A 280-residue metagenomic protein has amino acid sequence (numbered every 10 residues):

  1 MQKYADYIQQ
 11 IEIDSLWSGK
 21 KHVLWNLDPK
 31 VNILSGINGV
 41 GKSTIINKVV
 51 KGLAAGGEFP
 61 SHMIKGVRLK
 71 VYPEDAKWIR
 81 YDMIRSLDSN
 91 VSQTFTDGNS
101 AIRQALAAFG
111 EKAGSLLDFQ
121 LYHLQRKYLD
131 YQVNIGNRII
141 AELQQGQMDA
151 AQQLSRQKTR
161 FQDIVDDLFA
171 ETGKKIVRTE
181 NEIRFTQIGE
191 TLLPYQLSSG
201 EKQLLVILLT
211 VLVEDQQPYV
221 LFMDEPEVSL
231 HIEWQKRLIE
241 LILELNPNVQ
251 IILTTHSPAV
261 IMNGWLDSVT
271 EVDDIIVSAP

Functional and structural regions predicted by a protein language model:
M1-G56, R178-P280: Switch/communication elements of ASCE P-loop NTPase nucleotide-binding domains
M1-W17, L24-N26, N47-S199: Phosphate-coordinating catalytic segments in nucleotide- and nucleic-acid-processing enzymes
